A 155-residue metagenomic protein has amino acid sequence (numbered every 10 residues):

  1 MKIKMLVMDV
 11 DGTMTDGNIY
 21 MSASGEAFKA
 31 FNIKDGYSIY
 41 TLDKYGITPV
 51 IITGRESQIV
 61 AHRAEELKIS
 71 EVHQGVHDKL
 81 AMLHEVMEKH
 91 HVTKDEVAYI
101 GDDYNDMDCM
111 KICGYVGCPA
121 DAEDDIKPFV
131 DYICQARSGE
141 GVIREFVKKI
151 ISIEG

Functional and structural regions predicted by a protein language model:
M1-L80: Alpha-helical substrate-recognition element adjacent to the catalytic core
L80-G155: Mg2+-dependent phosphoryl-transfer enzymes with acidic/Ser/Thr/Gly-rich catalytic loops
